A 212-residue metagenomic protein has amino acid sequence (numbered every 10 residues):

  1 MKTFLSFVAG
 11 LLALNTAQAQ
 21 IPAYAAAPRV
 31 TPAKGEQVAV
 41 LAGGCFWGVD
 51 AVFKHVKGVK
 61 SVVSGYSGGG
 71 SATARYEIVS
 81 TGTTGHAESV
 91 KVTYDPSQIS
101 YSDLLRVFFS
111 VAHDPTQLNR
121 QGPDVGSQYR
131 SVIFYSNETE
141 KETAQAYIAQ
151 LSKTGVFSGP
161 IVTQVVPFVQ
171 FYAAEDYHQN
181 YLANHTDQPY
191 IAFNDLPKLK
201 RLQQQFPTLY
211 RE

Functional and structural regions predicted by a protein language model:
M1-Q20: Bacterial Sec-dependent N-terminal signal peptides
Q18-E212: Flexible coil/turn and secondary-structure edge motifs
